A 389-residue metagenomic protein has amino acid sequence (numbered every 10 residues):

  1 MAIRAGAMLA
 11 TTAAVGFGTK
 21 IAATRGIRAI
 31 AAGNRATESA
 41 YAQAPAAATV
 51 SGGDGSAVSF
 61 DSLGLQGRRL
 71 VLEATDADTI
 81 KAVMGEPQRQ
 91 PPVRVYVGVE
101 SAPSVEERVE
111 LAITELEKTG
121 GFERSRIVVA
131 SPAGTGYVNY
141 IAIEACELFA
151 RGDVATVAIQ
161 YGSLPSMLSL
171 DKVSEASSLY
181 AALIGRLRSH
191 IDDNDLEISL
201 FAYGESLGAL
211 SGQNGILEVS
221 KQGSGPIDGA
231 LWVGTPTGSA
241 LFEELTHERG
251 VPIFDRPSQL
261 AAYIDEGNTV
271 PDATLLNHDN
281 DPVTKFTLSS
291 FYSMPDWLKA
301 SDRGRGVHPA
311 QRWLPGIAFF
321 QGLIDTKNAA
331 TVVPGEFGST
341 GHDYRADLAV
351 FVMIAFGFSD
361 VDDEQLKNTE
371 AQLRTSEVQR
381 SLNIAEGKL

Functional and structural regions predicted by a protein language model:
M1-I198, E218-L389: C-terminal His-loop and adjacent cap/lid subdomain of alpha/beta-hydrolase
A202-A209: Gly/Ala-rich beta-loop-alpha elbow adjacent to hydrolase catalytic centers
A209-K221: Short glycine-enriched nucleophile-adjacent loop and the immediately C-terminal alpha-helix near the catalytic center
